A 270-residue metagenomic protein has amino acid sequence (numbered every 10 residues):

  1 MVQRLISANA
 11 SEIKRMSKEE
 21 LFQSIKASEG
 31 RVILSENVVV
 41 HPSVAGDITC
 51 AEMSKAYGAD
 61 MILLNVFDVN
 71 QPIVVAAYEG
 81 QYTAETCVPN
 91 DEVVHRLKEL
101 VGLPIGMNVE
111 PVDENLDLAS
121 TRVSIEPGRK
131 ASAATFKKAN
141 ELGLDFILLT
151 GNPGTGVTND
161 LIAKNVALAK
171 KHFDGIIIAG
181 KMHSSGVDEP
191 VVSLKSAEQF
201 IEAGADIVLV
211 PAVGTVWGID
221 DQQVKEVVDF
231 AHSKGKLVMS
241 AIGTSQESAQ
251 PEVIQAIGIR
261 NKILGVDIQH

Functional and structural regions predicted by a protein language model:
M1-E36, N90-L103, N108, K225-D229: N-terminal amphipathic alpha-helix/helix-capping segment at the start of soluble metabolic enzymes
M1-I6, E29-I33, L64-F67, V208 (+1 more regions): A generic short-segment signal for beta-strand/edge and adjacent turn/coil regions
A10-E12, V38-P42, S124-E126, S185-D188 (+1 more regions): Short, flexible loop segments at the rims of nucleotide/cofactor-binding pockets, characterized by
A27-V39, I48-T49, S54-K55: N-terminal ordered "arm"
S35-V39, V66, M107-P111, G151 (+3 more regions): A cross-domain feature marking catalytic cores of carbohydrate-active enzymes and several ubiquitous metabolic/repair
A45-N70, V75-A77, Q81, L118-K236 (+1 more regions): Alpha/beta enzyme core
F67, Q81-K130: A generic, well-ordered mixed alpha/beta core segment in the N-terminal half of proteins
H232, I242-E247: Hydrophobic alpha-helical bundle architecture
